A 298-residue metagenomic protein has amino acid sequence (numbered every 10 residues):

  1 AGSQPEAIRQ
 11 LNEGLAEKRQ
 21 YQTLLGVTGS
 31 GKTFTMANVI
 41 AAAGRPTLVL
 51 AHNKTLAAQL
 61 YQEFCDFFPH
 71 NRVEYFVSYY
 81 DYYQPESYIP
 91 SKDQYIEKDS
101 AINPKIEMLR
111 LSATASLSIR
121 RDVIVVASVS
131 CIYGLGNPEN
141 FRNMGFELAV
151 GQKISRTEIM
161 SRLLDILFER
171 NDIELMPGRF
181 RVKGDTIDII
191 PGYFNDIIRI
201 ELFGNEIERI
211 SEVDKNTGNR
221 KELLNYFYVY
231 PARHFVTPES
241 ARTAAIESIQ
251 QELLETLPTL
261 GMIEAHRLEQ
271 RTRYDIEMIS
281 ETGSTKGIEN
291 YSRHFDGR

Functional and structural regions predicted by a protein language model:
A1-R298: ASCE RecA-like P-loop NTPase motor cores that couple ATP hydrolysis to mechanical translocation on nucleic acids
